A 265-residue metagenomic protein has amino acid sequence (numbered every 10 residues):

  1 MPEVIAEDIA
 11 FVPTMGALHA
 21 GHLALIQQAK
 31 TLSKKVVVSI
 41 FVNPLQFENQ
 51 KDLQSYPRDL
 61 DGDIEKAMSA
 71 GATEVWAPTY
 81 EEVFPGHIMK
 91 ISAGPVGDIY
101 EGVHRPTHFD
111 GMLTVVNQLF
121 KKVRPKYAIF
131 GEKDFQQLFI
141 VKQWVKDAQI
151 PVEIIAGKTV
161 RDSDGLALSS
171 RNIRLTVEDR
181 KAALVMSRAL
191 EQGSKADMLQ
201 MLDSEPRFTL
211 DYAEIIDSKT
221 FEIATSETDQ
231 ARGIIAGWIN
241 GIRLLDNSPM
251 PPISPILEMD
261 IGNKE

Functional and structural regions predicted by a protein language model:
M1-R207, I216, T220, S248: Nucleotidyltransferase catalytic core that binds NTPs
M201-E265: Phosphate/ribose-recognition catalytic cores of enzymes acting on nucleotide-derived substrates
